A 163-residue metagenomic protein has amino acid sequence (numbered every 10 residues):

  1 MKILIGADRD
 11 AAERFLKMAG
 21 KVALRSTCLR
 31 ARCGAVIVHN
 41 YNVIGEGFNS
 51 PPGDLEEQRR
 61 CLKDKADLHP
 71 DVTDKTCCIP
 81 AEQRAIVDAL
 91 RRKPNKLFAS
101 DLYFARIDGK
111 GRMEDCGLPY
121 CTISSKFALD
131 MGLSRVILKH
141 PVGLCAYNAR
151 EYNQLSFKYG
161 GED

Functional and structural regions predicted by a protein language model:
K2-D10, K17, I44-D163: Zn2+-dependent cytidine deaminase-like catalytic core
I3-C33: Short, basic/aromatic recognition patches
A23-V36, R60-V72: Charged, low-complexity, helix/coiled-coil-prone segments
R32-G47: Short beta-strand scaffold segments in enzyme catalytic cores
